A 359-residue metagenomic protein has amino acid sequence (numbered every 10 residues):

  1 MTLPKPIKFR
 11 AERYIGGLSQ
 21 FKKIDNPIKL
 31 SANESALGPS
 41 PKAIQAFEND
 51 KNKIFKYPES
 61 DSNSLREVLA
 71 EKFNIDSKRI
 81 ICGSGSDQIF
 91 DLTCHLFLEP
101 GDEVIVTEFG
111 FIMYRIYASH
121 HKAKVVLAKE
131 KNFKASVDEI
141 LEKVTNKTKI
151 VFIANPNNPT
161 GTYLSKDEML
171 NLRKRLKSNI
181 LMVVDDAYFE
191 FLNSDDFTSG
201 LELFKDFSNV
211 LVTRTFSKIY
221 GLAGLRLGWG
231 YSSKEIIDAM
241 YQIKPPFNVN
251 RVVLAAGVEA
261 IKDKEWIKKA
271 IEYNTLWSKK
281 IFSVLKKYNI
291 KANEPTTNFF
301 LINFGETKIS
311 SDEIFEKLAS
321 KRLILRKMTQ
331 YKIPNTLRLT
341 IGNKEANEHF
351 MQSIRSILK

Functional and structural regions predicted by a protein language model:
M1-K56: N-terminal "arm"/small-domain region of PLP-dependent enzymes with the aminotransferase-like
S40, N209-N293: PLP-dependent aminotransferase class I/II
S62-E103: Phosphate-binding glycine-rich loop
L96-I153: PLP-dependent aminotransferase-like
V137-N146, P159-M182, Y188-S217: Active-site pre-lysine segment of PLP-dependent enzymes
I153, V184-D185: Hydrophobic residues in beta-strands of the RecA-like P-loop NTPase core, especially within AAA+ ATPase
D167, E313, K317-K321, R326 (+1 more regions): PLP-dependent enzyme catalytic core of the Aspartate aminotransferase-like
T275, Y288-K321, L337, I341: Conserved PLP-binding catalytic core of the aspartate aminotransferase-like
